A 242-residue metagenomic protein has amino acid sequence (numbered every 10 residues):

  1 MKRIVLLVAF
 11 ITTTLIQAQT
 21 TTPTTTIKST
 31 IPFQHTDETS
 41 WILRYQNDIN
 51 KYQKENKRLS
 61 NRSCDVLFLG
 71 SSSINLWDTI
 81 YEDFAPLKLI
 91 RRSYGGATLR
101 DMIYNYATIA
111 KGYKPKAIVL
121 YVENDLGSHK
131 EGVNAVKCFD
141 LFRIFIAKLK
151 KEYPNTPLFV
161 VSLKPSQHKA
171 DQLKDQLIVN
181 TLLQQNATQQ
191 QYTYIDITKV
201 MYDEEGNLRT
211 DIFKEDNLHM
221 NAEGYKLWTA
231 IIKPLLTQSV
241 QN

Functional and structural regions predicted by a protein language model:
M1-V66, E82, V240-N242: N-terminal secretory targeting modules
P32-W41, P86-L99, S128-N134, N217: Acidic/histidine-rich helix-loop elements that form or flank divalent-metal/phosphate-binding sites at the catalytic
K54-D65, I103-G112, K148-K150: Short amphipathic alpha-helices and their capping/turn segments at secondary-structure boundaries
L67-L69, I90: Conserved beta-strand elements of the Class I
I74-I90, D101-F139, F159, L163-Q167: Oxyanion-hole/transition-state-stabilizing segment in secreted/luminal serine hydrolases and related acyltransferases
Y106, F142-A147, N180: Generic structural signal for well-ordered alpha-helices, preferentially at hydrophobic/aromatic core positions
Y153-P157: A short helix->loop->beta-strand "cap" motif at the edges of active sites that frequently abuts
P165-N242: Catalytic His-Asp segment of secreted/periplasmic serine-dependent ester chemistry enzymes
